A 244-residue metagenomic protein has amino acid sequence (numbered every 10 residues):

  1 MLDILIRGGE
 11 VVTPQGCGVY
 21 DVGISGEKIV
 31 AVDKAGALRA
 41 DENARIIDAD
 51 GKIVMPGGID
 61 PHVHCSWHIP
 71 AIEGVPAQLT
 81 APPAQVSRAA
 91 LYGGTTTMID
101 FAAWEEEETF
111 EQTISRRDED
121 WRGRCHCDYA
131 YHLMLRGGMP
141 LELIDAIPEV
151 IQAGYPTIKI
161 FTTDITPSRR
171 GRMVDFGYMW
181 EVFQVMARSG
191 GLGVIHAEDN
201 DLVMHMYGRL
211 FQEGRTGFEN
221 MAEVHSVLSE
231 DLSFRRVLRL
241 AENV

Functional and structural regions predicted by a protein language model:
M1-G57, G74: Histidine-rich, glycine-flanked metal-binding segment
G9, V22, E27, G51 (+6 more regions): Divalent metal-coordination and catalytic microenvironments
A49-R124: Metal-associated gating/positioning segment near the N- to mid-region
M55, E111-C127, G177-I195: Alpha-helix-loop-beta-strand connector modules within alpha/beta enzyme cores
G57-V63, M98-D100, Y129-L133, I158-I160 (+1 more regions): Hydrophobic faces of well-ordered beta-strands that scaffold small-molecule active sites in alpha/beta enzyme cores
P61-A81, A130-E142, R169, E223-V224 (+1 more regions): Active-site mouth loops of central-metabolism enzymes
S66, W104-E107, G137-G138, I165-T166 (+1 more regions): Active-site environment of divalent metal-dependent phosphoester hydrolases
E142-V244: Histidine/acidic residue-rich metal-binding segments in metalloenzymes
